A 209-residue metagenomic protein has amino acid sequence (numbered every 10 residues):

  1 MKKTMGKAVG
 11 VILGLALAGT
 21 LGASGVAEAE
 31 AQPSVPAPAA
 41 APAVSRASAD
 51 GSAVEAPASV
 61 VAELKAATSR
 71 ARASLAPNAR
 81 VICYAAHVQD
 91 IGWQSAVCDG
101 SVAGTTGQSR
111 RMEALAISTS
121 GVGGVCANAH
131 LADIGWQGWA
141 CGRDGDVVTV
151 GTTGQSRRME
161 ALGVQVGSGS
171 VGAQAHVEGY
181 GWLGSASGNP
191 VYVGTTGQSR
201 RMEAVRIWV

Functional and structural regions predicted by a protein language model:
M1-A31: Secretory targeting and sorting signals
T20-A49, A67-R70: C-terminal region of N-terminal signal peptides and the immediate post-cleavage residues of exported proteins
G51-A53: Extracytoplasmic/secretory-pathway segments with low complexity and glycosylation-like composition
A56, V61, A66-V209: Trp/Gly-enriched beta-strand/coil motifs that build multi-repeat beta-propeller-like domains and related W-rich binding
